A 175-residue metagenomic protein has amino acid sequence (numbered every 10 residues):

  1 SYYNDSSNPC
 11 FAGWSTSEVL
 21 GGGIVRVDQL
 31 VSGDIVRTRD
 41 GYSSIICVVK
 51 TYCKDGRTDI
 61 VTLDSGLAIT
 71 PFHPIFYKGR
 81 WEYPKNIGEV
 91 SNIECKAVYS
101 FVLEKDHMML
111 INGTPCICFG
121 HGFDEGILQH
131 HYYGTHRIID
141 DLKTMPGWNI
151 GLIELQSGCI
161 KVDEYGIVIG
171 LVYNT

Functional and structural regions predicted by a protein language model:
S1-T175: HINT/intein-family self-processing domains that catalyze protein splicing or autoproteolytic maturation of precursor
